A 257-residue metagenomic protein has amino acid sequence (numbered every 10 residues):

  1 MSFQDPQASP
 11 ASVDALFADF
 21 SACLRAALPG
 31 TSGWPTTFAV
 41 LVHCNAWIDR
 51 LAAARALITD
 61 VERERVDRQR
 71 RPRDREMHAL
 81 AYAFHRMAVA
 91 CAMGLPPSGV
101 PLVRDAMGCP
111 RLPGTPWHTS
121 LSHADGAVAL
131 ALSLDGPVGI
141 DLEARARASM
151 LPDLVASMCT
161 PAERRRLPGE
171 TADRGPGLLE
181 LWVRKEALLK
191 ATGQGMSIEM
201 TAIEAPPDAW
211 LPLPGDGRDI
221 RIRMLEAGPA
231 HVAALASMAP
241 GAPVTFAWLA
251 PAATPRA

Functional and structural regions predicted by a protein language model:
S2-A257: Core catalytic alpha/beta fold that binds nucleotide/phospho-ligands
